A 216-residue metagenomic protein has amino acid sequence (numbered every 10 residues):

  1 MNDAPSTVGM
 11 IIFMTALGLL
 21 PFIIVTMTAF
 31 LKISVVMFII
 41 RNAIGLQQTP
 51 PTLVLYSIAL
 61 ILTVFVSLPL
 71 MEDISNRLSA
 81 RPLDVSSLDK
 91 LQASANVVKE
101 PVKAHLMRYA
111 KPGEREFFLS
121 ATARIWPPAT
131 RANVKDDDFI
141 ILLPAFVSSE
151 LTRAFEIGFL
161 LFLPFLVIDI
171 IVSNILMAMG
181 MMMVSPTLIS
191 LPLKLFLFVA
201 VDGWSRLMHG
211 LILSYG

Functional and structural regions predicted by a protein language model:
M1-G216: Hydrophobic alpha-helical segments and their helix-loop boundaries in membrane and membrane-proximal proteins
